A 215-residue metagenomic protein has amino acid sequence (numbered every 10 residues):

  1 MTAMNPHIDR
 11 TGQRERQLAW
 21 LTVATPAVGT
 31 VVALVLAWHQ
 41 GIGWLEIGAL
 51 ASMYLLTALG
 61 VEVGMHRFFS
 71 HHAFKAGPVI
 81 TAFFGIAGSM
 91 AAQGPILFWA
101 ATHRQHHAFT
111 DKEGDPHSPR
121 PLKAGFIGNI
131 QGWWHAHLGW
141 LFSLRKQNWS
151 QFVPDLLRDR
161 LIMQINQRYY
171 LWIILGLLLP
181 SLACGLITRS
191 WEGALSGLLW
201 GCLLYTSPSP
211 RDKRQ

Functional and structural regions predicted by a protein language model:
M1-L204: Non-catalytic, topology-defining segments of multipass membrane proteins
Y205-Q215: Single conserved hydrophobic/aromatic residue that forms the stacking wall/gate of nucleotide- or nucleobase-binding
